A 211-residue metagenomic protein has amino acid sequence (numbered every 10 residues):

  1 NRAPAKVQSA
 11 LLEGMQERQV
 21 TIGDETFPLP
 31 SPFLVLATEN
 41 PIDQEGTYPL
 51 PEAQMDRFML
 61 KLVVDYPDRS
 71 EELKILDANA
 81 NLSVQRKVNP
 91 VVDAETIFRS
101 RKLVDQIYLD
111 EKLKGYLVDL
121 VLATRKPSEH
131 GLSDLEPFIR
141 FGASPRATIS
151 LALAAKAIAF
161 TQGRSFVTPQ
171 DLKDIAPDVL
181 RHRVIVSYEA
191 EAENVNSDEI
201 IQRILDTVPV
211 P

Functional and structural regions predicted by a protein language model:
N1, V7, Q19-V20, M55 (+9 more regions): Aromatic-enriched hydrophobic runs in primary sequence
R2-A10, M15-L109, K156-I158: Canonical AAA+ ATPase core
L50, E71, Y108, K112 (+3 more regions): Alpha-helix N-cap and coil->helix boundary residues
I75, S100-L103, L120, R203-T207: Residues that form generic nucleotide/phosphate-binding pockets
L76, L117, V121, I175-L180: Short alpha-helical scaffolding segments that buttress acidic/His motifs in well-ordered protein cores
K87-T148: Conserved AAA+ ATPase small/helical "lid" subdomain
K126-P211: C-terminal engagement/docking regions of AAA+ P-loop ATPases
